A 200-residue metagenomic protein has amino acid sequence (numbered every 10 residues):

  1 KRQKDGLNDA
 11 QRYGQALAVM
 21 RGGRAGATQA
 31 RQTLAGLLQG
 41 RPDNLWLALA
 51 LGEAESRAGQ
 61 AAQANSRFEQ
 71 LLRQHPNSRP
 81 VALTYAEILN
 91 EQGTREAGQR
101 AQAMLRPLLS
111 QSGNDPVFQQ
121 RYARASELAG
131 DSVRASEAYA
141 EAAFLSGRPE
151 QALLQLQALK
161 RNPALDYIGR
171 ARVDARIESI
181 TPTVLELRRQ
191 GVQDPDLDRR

Functional and structural regions predicted by a protein language model:
K1-W46, A50-R67, A164-L165, A175-E178 (+2 more regions): Extracytoplasmic and endomembrane cell-envelope/extracellular-matrix remodeling and assembly machinery
Q15, L51, Y85-L89, Y122-A125 (+4 more regions): Structural register within alpha-helical repeat arrays
A18-M20, S56, N90-Q92, E127 (+4 more regions): Specific register positions within alpha-helical solenoid repeats of the TPR/Sel1-like families, i.e., one
A30, A64, A101, A135-S136 (+1 more regions): Single-residue signature of alpha-solenoid repeat helices
G36-L37, Q70-L71, P107-L108, A142 (+1 more regions): Canonical positions in the second alpha-helix
P42, P76, S112-G113, G130 (+2 more regions): Short coil turns that delineate tetratricopeptide repeat
A61-A62, G93-G98, L128-E137, L165-G169 (+1 more regions): Alpha-helical linker/edge segments of TPR/alpha-solenoid repeat scaffolds and analogous pre-/post-domain helices
